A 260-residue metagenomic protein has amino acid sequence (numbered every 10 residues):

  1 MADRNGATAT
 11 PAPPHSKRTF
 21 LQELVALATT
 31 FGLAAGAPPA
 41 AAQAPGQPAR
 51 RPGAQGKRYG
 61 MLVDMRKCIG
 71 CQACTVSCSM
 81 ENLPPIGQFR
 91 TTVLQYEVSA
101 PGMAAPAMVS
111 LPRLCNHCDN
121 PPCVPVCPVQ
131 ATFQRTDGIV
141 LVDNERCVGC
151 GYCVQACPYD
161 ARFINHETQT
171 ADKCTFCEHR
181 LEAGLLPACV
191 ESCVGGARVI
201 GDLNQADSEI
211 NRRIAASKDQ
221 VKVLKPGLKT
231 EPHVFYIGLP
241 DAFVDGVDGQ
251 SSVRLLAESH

Functional and structural regions predicted by a protein language model:
D3-A28: N-terminal secretory signal peptides and thylakoid transit peptides that target proteins across membranes
P13-P14, A34-C71, K222, G227-K229 (+3 more regions): C-terminal segment of N-terminal export signals and the immediately downstream linker at the start of the mature
H15, T19-F20, P39, Q43 (+6 more regions): Short sequence/structural segments immediately N-terminal
P39-G53, M80-L111, F133-R146, A161-H179 (+1 more regions): Non-heme iron-sulfur electron-transfer modules
C68-C74, C78, C115-C118, C123 (+6 more regions): Short cysteine clusters
S99-C118, V154-R162, C177-A188, S217-L239: Short Fe-S-cluster ligation motifs
A188-H260: Long, compositionally biased charged/polar accessory segments in the mid-to-C-terminal portions of proteins
